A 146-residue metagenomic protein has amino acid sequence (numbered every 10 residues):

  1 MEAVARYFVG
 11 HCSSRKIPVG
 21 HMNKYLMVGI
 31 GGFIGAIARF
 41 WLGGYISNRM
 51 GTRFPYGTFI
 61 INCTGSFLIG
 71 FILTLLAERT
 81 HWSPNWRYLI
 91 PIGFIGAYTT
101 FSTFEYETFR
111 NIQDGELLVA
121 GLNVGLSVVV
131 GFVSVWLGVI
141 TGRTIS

Functional and structural regions predicted by a protein language model:
E2-S146: Membrane-interface helix-loop junctions in multi-pass transporters/channels
